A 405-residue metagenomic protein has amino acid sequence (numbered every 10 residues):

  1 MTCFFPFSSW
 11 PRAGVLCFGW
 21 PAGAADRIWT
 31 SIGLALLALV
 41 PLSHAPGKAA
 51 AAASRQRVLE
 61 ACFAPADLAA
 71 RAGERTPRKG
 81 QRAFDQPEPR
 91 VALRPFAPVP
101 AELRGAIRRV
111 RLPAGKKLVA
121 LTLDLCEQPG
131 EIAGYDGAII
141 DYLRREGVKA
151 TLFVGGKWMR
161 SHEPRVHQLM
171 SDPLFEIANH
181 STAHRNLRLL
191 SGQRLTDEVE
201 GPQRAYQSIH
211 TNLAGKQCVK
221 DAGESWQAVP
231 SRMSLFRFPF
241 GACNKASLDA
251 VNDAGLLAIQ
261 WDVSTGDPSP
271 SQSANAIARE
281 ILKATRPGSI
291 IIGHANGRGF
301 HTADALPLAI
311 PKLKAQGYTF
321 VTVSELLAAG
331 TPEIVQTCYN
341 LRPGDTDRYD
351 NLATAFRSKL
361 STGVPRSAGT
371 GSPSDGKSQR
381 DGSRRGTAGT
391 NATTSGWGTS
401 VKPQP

Functional and structural regions predicted by a protein language model:
F4, G33, L39-L123, E127-A138 (+6 more regions): N-terminal pre-catalytic segment of deacetylase/amide-hydrolase enzymes
F5-S9: Compositionally biased low-complexity segments, especially N-terminal hydrophobic helices that form the hydrophobic
A13-V15, A22-D26, D375, D381 (+1 more regions): Acidic, Ala/Val/Gly-enriched low-complexity intrinsically disordered segments
G23-L36: Sec-dependent N-terminal signal peptides
R78-L187, R194, E198-W226, S231-M233: Active-site beta->alpha N-cap acidic-glycine motif
R160-P164, T182-T319, V323-N340: Catalytic domains of cell-wall/extracellular-matrix polysaccharide-remodeling enzymes, centered on de-N-acetylation
